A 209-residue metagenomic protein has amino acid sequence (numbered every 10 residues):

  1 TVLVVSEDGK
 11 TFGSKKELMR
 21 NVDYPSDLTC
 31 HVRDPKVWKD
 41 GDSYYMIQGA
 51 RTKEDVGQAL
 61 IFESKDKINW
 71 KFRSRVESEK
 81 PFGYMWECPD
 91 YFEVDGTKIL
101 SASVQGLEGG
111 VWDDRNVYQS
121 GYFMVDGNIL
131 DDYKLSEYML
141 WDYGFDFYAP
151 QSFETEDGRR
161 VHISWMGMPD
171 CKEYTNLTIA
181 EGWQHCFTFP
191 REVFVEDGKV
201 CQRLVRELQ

Functional and structural regions predicted by a protein language model:
T1-D34, K39-G83, D95-Y143, M166-Q209: Beta-rich carbohydrate-recognition and catalytic domains
C30-K36, E87-D90, Y148-Q151: Beta-propeller and closely related beta-sheet repeat lectin domains
T155-E156: Structural secondary-structure packing elements that flank or coincide with functional cores
